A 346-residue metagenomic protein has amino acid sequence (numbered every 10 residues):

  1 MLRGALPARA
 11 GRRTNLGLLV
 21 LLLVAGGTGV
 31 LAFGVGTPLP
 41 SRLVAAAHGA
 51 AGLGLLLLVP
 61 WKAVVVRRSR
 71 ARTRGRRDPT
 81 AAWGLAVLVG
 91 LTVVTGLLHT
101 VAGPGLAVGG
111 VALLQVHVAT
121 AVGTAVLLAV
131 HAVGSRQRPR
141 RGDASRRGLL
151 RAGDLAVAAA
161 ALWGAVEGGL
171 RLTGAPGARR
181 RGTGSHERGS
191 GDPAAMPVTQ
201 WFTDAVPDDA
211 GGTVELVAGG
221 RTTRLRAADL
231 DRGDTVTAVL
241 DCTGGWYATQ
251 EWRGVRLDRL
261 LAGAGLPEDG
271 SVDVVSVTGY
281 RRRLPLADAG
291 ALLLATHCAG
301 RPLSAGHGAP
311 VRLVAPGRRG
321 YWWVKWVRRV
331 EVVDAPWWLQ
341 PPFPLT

Functional and structural regions predicted by a protein language model:
M1-M196, P207: Membrane-embedded alpha-helical bundles that constitute the cytochrome b-like, heme-associated redox core of multi-pass
T80, V101-P104, G168-T346: Structured, non-membrane catalytic/scaffold regions adjacent to prosthetic-group chemistry
